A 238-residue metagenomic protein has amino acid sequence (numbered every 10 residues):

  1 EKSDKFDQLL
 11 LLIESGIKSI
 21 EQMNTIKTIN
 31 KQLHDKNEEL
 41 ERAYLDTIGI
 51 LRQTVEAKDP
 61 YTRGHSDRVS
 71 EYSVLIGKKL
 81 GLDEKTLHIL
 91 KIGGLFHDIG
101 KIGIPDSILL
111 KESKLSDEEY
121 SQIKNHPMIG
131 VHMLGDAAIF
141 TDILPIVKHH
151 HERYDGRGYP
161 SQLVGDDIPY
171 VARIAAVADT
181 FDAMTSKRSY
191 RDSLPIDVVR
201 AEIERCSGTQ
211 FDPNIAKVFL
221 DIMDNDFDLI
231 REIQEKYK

Functional and structural regions predicted by a protein language model:
E1-K27: N-terminal membrane insertion elements
L11, L33-H34, F211-N214: Low-complexity, flexible helical/coil segments
S19-Q22, I26-L33, L40, T47: Heptad-repeat alpha-helical coiled-coil signal-transmission segments
E38, L45, G49-K238: Metal-dependent catalytic cores of enzymes that make or break cyclic nucleotides and related phosphoester linkages
